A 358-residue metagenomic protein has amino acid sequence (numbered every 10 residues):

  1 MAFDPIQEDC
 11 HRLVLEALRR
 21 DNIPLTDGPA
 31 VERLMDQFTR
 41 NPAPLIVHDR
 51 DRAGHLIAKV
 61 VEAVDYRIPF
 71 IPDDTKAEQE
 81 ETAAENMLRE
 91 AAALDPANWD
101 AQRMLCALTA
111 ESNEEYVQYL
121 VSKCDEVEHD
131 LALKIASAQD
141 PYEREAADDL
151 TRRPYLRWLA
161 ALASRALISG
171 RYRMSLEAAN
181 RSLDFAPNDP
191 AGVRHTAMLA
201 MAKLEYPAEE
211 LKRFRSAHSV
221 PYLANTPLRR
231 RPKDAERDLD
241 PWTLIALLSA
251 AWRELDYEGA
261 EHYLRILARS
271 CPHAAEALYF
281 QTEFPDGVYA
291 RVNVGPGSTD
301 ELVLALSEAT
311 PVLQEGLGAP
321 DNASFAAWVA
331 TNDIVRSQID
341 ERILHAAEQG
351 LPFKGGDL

Functional and structural regions predicted by a protein language model:
M1-L94, Q102, L264-L267, N332-L358: Extreme N-terminal leader/anchor segments
L45-I46, V60, T226-L358: Long, ordered, amphipathic alpha-helical scaffolds
R52, A84, L94-A101, Y172 (+3 more regions): Residue-level recognition of tetratricopeptide repeat
E62, D74, A91, A107-L108 (+3 more regions): Residue-level signature for tetratricopeptide repeat
E78, E85, A92, Q118-V121 (+3 more regions): Tetratricopeptide repeat
A83, E90, S122-E126, R181 (+2 more regions): The canonical alpha-helical register within tetratricopeptide repeats
E115-T243: Eukaryote-skewed repeat-based solenoidal scaffolds used as protein-protein interaction platforms, primarily
